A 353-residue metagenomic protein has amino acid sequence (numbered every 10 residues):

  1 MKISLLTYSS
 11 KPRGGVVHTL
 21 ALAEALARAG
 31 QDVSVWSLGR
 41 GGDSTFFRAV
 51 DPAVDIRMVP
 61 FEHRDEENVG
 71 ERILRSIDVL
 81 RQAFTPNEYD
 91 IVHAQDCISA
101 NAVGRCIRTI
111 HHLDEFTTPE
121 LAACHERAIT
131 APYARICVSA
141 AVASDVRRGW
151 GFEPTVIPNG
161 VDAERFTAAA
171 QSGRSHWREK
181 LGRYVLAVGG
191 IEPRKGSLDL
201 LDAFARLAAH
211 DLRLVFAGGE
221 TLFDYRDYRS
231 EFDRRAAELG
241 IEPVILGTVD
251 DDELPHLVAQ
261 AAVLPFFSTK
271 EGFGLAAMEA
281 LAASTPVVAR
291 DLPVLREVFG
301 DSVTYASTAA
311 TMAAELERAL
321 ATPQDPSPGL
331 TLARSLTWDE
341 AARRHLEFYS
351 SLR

Functional and structural regions predicted by a protein language model:
S4, I136, R178-R206, L214-V215: Conserved donor-binding/catalytic core segment of Leloir-type glycosyltransferases
L5-P12, E24-R72: N-terminal strand-loop element at the rim of the active site of nucleotide-sugar-dependent glycosyltransferases
A141, G160: Carbohydrate-associated surface elements
R213-S230: Glycosyltransferase donor-sugar binding loop
R229-D252: Nucleotide-activated donor-binding/catalytic signature segment of Leloir-type glycosyltransferases, i.e., the conserved
T269: Aromatic "clamp/platform" in nucleotide-sugar-dependent glycosyltransferases that forms part of the donor/acceptor
A277, A282, P286-A289: Short hydrophobic beta-strand element within catalytic cores of glycosyltransferases and related nucleotide-activated
R296-R318: Change "using UDP/GDP/dTDP sugars" to "using nucleotide sugars
